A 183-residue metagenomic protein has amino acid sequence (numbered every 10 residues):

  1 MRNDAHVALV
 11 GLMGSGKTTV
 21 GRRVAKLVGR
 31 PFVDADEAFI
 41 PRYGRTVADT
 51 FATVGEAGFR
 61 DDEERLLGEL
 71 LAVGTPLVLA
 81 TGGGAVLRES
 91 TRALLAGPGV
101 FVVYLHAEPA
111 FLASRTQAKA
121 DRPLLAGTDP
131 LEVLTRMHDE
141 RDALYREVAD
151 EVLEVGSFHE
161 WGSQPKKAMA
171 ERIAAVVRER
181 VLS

Functional and structural regions predicted by a protein language model:
M1-R2, R23, L27, F101 (+1 more regions): NTP-dependent small-molecule kinase module
H6: Walker A (P-loop) ATP-phosphate-binding motif of ABC ATPase nucleotide-binding domains
L9: Hydrophobic anchor at the beta1->P-loop junction of P-loop NTPases
L12-S15: P-loop (Walker A) phosphate-binding loop of NTP-binding proteins
T18: Walker A/P-loop
D34-A96, R122, T135: ATP-dependent small-molecule kinase phosphotransfer cores that center on conserved nucleotide phosphate-binding segments
G83-A85, E108-A110, F158: Short glycine-rich anion-binding loops that position phosphate/pyrophosphate groups of nucleotides and phosphorylated
P98-L144: A glycine- and Lys/Arg-enriched "phosphate-lid" helix/loop adjacent to the NTP-binding pocket of small-molecule kinases
